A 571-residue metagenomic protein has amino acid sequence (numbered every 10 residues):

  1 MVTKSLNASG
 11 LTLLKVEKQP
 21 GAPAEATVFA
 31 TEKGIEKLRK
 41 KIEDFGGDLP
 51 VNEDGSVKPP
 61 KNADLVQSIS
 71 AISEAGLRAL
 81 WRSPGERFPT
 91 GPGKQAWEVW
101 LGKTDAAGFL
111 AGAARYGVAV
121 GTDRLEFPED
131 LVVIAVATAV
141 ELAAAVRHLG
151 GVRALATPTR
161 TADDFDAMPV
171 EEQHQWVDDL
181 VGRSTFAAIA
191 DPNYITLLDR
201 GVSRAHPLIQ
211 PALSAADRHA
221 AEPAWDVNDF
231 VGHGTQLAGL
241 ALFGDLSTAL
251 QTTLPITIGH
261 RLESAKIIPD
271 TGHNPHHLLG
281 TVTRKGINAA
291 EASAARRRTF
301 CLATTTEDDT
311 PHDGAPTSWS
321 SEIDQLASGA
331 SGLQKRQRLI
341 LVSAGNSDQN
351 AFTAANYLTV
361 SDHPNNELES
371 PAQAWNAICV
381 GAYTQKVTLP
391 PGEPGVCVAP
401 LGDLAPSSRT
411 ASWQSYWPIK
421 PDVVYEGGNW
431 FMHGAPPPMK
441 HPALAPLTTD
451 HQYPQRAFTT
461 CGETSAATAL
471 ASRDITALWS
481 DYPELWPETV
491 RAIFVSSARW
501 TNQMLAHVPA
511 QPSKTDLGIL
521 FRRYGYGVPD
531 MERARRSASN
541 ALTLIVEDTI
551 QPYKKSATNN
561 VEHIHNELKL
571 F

Functional and structural regions predicted by a protein language model:
M1, E98-A107: Short, surface-exposed ligand-recognition loops at beta-strand->loop->(often short) alpha-helix junctions that present
N7-Q95, A107-S184: Autoinhibitory propeptides
R124, I268-A374, V387, Q455-G462 (+1 more regions): Substrate-binding/access-modulating region of protease and related hydrolase catalytic domains
L142-P158, Q173-A188, V227-F230, T235-G239 (+5 more regions): Catalytic cores of nucleotide-enabled group-transfer and carboxylate-activating enzymes in metabolic and assembly-line
R183-D217, P223-L278, P311, K335-Q337 (+4 more regions): Subtilisin-like serine protease catalytic core
G201-A221, Y383-V396, D403-T468: Catalytic-core environment of secreted peptidases
A467-D481: Short, small-residue alpha-helix embedded
T515-F571: Secreted peptidase-domain scaffold signal
